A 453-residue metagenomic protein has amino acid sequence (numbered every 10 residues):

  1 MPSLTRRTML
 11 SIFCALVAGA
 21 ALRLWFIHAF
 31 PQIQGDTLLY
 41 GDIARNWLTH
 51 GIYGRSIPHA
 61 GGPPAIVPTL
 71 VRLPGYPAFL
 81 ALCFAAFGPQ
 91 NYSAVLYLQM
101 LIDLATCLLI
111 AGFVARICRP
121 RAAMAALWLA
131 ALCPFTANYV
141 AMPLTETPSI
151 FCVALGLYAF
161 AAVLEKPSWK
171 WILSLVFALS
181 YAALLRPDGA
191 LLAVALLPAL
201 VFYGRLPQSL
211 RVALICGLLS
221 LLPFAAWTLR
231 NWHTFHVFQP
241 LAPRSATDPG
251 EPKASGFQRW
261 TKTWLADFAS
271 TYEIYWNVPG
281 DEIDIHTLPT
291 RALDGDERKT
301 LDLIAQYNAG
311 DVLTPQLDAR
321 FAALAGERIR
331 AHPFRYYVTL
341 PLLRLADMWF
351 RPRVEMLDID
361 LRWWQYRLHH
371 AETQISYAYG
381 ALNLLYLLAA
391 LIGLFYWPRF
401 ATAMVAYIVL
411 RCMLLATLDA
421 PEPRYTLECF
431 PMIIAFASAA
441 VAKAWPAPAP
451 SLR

Functional and structural regions predicted by a protein language model:
M1-L22, A115, R211-C216, A444-R453: Start-transfer (signal-anchor) and selected internal transmembrane alpha helices of multi-pass inner/ER membrane
R7-Q34, L132, L219-N231: Transmembrane signal-anchor helices characteristic of membrane glycosylation enzymes that use polyprenol
G35-Y40, A94-A105, A125-F160, W169-I172 (+2 more regions): Multi-pass, polyprenyl lipid-linked donor-dependent membrane glycosyltransferases
L38-P68, G75-A78, Q258: Extracytosolic helix-loop segments that constitute the early lumenal/periplasmic catalytic or substrate-binding loops
P74-A81, A86-L108, Y139, P143 (+1 more regions): Loop-to-helix entry region of an early transmembrane alpha helix in multi-pass inner-membrane enzymes
Q90-A94, G310-D311, A319-A323, E327-V405: Membrane-interface anchor segments at the N-terminal boundary of transmembrane helices in multi-pass membrane enzymes
I117-P120, G156-I172, V201-F202, V441-A444: Membrane-interface transmembrane helices that cradle and orient dolichyl/undecaprenyl
P240-V354: Membrane-proximal stem/loop segments at transmembrane-domain junctions that anchor or position
